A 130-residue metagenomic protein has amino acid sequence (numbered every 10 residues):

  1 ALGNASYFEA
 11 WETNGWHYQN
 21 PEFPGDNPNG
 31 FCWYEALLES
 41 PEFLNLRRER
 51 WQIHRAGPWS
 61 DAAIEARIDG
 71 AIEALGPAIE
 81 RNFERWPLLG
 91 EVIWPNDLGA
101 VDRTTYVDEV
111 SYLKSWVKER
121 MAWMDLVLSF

Functional and structural regions predicted by a protein language model:
A1-F130: Middle-to-C-terminal accessory/interaction subdomains
